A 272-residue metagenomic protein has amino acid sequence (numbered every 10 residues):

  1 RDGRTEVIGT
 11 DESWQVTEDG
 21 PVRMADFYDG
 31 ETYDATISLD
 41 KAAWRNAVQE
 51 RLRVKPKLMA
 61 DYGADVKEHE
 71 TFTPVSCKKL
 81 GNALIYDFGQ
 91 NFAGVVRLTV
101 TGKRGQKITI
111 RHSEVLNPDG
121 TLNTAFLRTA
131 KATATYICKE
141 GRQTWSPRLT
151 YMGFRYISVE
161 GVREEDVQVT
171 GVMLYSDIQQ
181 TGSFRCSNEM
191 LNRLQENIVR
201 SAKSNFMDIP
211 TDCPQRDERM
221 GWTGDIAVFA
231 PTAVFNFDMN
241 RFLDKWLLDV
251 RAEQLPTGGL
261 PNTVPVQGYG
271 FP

Functional and structural regions predicted by a protein language model:
R1-R216, G224-D225, R241-V250, P256-G268: Extracellular/oxidizing-compartment recognition motifs
V228-M239: Well-ordered alpha-helical scaffold segments within catalytic/enzyme domains
